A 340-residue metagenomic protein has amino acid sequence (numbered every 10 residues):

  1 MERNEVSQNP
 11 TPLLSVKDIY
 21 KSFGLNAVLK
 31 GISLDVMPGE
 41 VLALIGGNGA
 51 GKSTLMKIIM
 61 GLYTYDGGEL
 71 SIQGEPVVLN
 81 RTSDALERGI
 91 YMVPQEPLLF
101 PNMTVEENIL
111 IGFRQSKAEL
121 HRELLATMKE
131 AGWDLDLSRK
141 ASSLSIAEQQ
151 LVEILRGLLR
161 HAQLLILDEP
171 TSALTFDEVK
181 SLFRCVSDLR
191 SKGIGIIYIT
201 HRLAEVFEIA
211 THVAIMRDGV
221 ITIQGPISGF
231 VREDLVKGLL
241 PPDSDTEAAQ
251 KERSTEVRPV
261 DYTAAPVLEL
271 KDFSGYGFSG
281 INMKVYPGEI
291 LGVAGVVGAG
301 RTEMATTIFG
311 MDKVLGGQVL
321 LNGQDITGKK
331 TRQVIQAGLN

Functional and structural regions predicted by a protein language model:
E2-N340: Glycine-rich phosphate-binding loops of nucleotide-dependent enzymes
